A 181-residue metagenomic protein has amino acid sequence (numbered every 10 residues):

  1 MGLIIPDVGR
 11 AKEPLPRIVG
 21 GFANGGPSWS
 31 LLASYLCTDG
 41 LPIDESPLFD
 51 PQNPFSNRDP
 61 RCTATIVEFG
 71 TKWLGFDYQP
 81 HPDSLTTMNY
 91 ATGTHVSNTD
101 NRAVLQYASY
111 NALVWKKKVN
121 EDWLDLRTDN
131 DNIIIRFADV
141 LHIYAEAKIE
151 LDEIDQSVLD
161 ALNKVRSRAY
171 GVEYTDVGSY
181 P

Functional and structural regions predicted by a protein language model:
M1-W29, A33-P181: Acidic/polar-rich alpha-helix caps and helix-coil junctions
